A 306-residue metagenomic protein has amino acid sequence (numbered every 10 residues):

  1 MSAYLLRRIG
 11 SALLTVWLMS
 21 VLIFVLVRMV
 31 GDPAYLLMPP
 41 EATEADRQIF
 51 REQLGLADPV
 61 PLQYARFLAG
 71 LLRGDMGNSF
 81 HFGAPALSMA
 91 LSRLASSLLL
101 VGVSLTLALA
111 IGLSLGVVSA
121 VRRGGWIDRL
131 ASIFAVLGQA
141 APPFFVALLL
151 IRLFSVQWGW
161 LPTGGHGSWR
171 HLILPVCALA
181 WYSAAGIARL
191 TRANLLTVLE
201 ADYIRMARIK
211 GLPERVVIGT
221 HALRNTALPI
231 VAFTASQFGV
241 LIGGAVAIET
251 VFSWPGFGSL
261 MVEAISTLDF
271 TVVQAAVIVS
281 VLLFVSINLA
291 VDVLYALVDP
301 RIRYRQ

Functional and structural regions predicted by a protein language model:
S2-Y4, L13, S88-I127, P143 (+1 more regions): Alpha-helical transmembrane segments of integral membrane proteins, especially multi-pass inner/plasma-membrane
T15-A65, S155-L174: Hydrophobic alpha-helical transmembrane segments of membrane transport/permease proteins and related membrane-embedded
L22-M29, G55-D58, A69, I133-P162 (+2 more regions): Membrane-water interface segments at the C-terminal ends of transmembrane alpha-helices in multi-pass inner-membrane
L26-V30, E41, L71-L72, F80 (+8 more regions): Hydrophobic aliphatic residues
R51-P61, R73-A86, G164, S183 (+2 more regions): Membrane-interfacial helix-loop-helix junctions in multi-pass membrane proteins
A57-L113: An internal, D/E-rich "acidic patch" concept
R73, V146-A147, L196: Alpha-helical transmembrane segments and their lipid-water interface positions in multi-pass membrane proteins
